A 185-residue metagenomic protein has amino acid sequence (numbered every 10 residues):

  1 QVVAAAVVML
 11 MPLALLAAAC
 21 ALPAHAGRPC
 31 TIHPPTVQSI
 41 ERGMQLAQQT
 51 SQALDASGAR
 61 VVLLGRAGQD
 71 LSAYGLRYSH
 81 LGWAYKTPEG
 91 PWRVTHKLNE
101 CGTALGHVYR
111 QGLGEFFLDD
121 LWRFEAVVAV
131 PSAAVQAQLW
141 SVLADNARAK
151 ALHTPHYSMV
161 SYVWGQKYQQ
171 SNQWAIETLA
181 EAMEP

Functional and structural regions predicted by a protein language model:
Q1-M11: Bacterial N-terminal signal peptides that target proteins for export
A19-A21: N-terminal signal peptide c-region/cleavage motif recognized by signal peptidases
H25-K86: N-terminal accessory segments that precede or flank the first globular/catalytic domain
R42-Q49, R93, G112, A134-Q138 (+1 more regions): Exposed alpha-helical structural elements
A56-S57, Y85-P91, E181-P185: Secondary-structure boundary elements
V62, R66-V135, S161: Glycine-rich catalytic cores of cysteine/serine-nucleophile enzymes that process amide/ester linkages in cell-envelope
E125-P185: Active-site nucleophile-His-acid catalytic modules used for acyl/amide transfer and hydrolysis across diverse enzymes
